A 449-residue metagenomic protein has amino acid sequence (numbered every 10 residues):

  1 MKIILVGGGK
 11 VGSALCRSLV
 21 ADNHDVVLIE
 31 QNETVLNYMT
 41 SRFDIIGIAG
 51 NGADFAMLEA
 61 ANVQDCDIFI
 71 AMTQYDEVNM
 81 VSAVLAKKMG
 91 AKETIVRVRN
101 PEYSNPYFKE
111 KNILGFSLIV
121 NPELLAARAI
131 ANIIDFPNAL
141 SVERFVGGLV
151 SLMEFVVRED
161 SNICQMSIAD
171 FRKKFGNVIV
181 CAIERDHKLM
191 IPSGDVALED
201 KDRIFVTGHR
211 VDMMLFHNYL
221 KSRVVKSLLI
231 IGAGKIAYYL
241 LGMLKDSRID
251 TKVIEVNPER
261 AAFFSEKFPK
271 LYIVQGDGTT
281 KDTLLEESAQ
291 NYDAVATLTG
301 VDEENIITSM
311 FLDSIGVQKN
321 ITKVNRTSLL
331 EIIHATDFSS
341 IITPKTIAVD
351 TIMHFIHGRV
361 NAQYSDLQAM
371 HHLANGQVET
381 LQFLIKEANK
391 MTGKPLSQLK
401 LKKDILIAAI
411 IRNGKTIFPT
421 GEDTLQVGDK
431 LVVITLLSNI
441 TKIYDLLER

Functional and structural regions predicted by a protein language model:
M1-R449: Cytosolic regulatory regions of ion transport systems
